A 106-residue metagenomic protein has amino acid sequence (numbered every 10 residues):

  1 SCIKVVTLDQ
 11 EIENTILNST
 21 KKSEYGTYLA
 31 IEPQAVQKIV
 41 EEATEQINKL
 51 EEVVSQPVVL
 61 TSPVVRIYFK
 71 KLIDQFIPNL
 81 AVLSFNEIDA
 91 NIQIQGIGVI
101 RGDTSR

Functional and structural regions predicted by a protein language model:
S1-R106: Extended, low-charge hydrophobic alpha-helical regions
